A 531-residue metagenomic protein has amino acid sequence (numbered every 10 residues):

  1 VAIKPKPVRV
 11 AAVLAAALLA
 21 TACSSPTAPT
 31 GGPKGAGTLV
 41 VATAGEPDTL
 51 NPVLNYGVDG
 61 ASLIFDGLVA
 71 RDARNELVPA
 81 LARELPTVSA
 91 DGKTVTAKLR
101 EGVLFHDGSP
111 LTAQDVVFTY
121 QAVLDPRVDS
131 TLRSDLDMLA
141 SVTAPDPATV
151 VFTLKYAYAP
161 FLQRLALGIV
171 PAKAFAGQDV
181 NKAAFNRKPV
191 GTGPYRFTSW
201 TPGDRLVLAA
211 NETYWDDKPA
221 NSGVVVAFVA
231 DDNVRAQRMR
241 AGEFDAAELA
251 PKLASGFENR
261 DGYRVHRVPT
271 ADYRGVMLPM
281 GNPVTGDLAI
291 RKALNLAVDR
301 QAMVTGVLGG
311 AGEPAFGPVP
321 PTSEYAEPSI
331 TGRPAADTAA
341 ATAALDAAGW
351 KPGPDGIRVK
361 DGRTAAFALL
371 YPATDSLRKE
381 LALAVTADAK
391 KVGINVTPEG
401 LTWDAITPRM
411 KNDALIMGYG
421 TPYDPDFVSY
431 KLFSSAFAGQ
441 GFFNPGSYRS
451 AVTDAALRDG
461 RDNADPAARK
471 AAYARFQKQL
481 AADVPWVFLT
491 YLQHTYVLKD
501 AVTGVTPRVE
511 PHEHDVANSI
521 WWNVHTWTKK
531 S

Functional and structural regions predicted by a protein language model:
P33-K34, T201, V298-E327, L377-T386 (+1 more regions): Detector for C-terminal structural segments
A42-A90, Q121, V190: N-terminal lobe/hinge region of extracytoplasmic solute-binding protein
E84-D129, P145, V151, V284-G286: Aromatic- and charge-enriched surface segment that lines or borders ligand/interaction sites
K98, R133-F175, S199: Surface-exposed binding/hinge segments that line and control ligand-binding clefts or catalytic entry sites
A166-P219, G223, T338, A343 (+1 more regions): Gly/Pro-rich hinge or "lid" segments in bacterial periplasmic/extracellular proteins
A183, N211-F257, L383-A387, N395-T397: Ligand-site clamp/hinge motif
P314-P354, A373-R378: Structural transition elements
K351-P422: Ligand/substrate-recognition segments at binding pockets and active sites
